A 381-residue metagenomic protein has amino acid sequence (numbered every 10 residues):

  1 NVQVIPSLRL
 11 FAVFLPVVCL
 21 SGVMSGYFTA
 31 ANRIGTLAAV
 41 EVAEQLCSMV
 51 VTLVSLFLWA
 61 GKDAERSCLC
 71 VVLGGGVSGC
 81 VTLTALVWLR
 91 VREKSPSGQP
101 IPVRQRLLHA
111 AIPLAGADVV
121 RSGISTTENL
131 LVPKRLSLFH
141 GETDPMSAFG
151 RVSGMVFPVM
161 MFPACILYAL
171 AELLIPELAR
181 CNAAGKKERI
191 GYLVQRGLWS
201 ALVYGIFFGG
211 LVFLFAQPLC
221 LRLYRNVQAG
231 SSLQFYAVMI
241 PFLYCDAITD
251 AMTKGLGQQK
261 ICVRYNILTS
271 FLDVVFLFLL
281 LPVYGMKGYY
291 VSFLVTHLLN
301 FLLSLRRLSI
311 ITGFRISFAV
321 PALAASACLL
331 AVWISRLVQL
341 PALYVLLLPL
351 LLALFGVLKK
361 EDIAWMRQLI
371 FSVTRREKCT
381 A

Functional and structural regions predicted by a protein language model:
N1-L10, V212-L243: Interfacial segments at transmembrane-helix termini and the short loops linking adjacent helices
L10-F11, L37, E41, V72-G75 (+7 more regions): Residue-level signature of transmembrane alpha-helical cores of multipass secondary-active transporters and flippases
L10-T29, L37-Q45, C70-V87, S231-G257 (+2 more regions): Short runs within selected transmembrane alpha-helices of multi-pass transporters and secretion channels
W59, V119-P163, R180, C220-Y224: Helix-terminus/linker motif at the lipid-water interface of multi-pass membrane proteins
A64-V72, L86-V119, G185-E188, I310-A325 (+1 more regions): Interhelical loop/hinge segments that connect adjacent transmembrane helices in multipass membrane
L107-L108, S153, K186-V203, F207-F215 (+1 more regions): Interfacial transmembrane-helix starts/ends
M160-G185, G191-V194, L198: Helix-loop junctions and terminal segments of transmembrane helices in multi-pass membrane transport/translocation
R336-A381: Membrane-proximal transmembrane or re-entrant/amphipathic helices at the cytosolic face
